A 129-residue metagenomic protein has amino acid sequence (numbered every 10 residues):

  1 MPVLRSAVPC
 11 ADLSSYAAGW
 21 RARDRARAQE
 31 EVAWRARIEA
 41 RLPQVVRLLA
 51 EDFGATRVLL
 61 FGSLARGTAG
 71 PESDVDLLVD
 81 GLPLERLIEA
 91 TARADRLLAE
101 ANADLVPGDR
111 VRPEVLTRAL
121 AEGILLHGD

Functional and structural regions predicted by a protein language model:
M1-T56, R66-P71, L82-D129: Catalytic core of pol beta-like nucleotidyltransferases
L60-S63: Glycine-rich beta-strand-to-loop/alpha-helix junction loops that act as flexible
L78-D80: Short hydrophobic/aromatic beta-strand micro-patches that form the beta-sheet surface supporting nucleotide- or nucleic
